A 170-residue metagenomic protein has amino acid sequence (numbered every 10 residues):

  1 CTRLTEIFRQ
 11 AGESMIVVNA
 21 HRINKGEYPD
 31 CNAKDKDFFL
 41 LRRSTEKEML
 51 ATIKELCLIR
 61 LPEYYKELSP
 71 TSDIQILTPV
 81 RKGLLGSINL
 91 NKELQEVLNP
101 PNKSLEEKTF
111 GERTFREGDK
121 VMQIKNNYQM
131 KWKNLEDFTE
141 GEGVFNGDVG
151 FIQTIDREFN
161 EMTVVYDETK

Functional and structural regions predicted by a protein language model:
C1-N134, F138-G141: Conserved helicase motor core of P-loop NTPases
R9, I155-R157: Short polar/acidic secondary-structure junctions
R60-L61, D148-G150: Glycine-rich, charged/polar anion/phosphate-binding loops that engage phosphate groups from diverse ligands
Q123, I152-I155: A generic structural signal for residues embedded in beta-strands
E140-V149: Short coil-to-beta-strand transition motifs
I152, V164-Y166: C-terminal helicase module of SF1/SF2 nucleic-acid helicases/translocases
E158-V164: Short aromatic-glycine-enriched beta-strand elements
K170: A short macromolecule-binding patch
